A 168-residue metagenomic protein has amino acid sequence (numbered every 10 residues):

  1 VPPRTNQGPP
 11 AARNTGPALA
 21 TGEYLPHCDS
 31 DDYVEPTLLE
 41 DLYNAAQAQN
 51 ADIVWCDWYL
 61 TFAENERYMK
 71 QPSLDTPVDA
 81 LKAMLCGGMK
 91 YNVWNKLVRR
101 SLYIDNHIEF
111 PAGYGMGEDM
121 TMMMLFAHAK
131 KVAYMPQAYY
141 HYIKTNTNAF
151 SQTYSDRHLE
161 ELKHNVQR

Functional and structural regions predicted by a protein language model:
V1-V166: Nucleotide-sugar donor-binding/catalytic module of glycosyltransferases that assemble extracellular/cell-envelope
